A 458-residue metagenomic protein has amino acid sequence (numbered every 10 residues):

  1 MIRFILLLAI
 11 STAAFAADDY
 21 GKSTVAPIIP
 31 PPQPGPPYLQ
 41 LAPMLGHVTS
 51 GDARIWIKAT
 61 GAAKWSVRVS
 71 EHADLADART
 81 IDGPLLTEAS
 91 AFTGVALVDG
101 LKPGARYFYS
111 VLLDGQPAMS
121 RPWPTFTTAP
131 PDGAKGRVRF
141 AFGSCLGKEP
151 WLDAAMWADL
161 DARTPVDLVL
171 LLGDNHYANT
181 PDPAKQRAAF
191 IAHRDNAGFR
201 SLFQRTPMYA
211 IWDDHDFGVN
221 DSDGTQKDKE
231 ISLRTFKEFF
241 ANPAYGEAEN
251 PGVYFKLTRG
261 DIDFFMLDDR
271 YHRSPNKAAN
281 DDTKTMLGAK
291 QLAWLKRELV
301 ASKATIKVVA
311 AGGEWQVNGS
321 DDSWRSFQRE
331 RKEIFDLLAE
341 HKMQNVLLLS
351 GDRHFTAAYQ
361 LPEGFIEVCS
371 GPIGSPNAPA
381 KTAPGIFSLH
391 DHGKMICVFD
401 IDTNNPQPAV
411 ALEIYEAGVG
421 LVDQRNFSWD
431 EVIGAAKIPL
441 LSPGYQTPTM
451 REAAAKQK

Functional and structural regions predicted by a protein language model:
M1-L7: Sec-dependent signal peptide recognition, specifically the positively charged N-region followed immediately by
A14-A16: Boundary at the C-terminal end of the N-terminal hydrophobic targeting segment
D18-Q457: Metal-dependent phosphoester/phosphodiester hydrolase catalytic core
